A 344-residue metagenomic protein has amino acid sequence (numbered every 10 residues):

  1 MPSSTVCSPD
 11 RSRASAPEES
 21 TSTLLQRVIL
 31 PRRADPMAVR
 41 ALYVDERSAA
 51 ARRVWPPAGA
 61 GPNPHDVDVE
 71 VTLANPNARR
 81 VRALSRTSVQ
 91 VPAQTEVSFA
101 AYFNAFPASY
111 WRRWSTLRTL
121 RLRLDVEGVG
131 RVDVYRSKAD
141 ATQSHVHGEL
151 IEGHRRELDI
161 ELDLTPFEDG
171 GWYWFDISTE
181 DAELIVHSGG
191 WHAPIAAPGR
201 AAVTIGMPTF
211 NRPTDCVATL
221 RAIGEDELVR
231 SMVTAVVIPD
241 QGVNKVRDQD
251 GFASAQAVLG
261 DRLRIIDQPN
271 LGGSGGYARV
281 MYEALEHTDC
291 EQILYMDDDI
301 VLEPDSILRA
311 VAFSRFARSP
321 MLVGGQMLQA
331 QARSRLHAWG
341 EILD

Functional and structural regions predicted by a protein language model:
P2-R121: Long, charged/polar, low-complexity intrinsically disordered N-terminal extensions that precede catalytic
Y102-L120, L124-G128, R136-R221: N-proximal low-complexity "stem/linker" segments adjacent to membrane-targeting elements
A201-V203, M232-V236, L263, E291-I293 (+1 more regions): Residue-level recognition of the N-termini of beta-strands and the immediately preceding loop/turn
I223-I266: Acidic donor-binding segment of Leloir-type glycosyltransferases
Q268-Y277, L302: A short, glycine-/small-residue-rich helix N-cap motif at loop->alpha-helix starts within glycosyltransferase
A278-Q292: Active-site nucleotide-sugar/metal-binding loop of Leloir-type enzymes
D289-V301: Short beta-strand-to-loop acidic/aromatic patch adjacent to the donor-nucleotide binding site
P304-L343: Conserved donor NDP-sugar-binding/catalytic core segment of glycosyltransferases
